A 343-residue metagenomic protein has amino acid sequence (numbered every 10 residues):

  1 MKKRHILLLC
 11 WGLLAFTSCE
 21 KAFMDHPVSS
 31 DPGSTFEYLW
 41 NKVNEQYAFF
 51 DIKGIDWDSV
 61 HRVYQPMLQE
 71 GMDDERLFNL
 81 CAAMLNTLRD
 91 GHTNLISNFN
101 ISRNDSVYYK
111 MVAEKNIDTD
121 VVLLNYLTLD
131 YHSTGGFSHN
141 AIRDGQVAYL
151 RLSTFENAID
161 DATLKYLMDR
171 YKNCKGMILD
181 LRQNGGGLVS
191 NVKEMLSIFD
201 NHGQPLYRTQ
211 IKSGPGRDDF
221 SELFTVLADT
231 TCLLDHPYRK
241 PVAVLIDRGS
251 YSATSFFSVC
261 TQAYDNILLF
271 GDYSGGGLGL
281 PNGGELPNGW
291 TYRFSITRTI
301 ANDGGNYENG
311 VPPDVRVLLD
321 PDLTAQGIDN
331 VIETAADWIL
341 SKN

Functional and structural regions predicted by a protein language model:
M1-V28: Bacterial Sec-dependent N-terminal signal peptides
R4, T134-G136, G279: Short beta-strand-initiation
L13, Y171-N173, H236: Alpha-helix termination/capping residues and helix-transition junctions
C19-K212, D219-T225, P241, S341: Flexible, low-complexity junctional segments that flank or bridge functional domains
E20-E37, E75, G176, G185-N343: C-terminal "post-core" interaction segments
